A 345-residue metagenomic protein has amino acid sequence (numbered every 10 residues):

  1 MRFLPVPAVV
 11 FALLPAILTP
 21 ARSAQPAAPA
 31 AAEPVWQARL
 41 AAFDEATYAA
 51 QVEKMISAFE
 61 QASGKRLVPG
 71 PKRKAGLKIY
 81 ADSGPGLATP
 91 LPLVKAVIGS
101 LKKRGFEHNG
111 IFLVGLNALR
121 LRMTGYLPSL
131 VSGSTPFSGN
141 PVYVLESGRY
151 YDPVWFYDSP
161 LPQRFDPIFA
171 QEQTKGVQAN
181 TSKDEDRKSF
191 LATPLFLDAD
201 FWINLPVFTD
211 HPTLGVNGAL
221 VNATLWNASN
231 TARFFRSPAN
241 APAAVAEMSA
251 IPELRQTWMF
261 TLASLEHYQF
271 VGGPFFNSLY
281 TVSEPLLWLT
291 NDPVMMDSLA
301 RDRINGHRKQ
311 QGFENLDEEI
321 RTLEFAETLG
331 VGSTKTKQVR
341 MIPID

Functional and structural regions predicted by a protein language model:
M1-R2: N-terminal secretory signal peptides that target proteins for export/translocation
P5, R22-D345: N-terminal and secondary-structure boundary signal
P7-I17: Bacterial N-terminal signal peptides
